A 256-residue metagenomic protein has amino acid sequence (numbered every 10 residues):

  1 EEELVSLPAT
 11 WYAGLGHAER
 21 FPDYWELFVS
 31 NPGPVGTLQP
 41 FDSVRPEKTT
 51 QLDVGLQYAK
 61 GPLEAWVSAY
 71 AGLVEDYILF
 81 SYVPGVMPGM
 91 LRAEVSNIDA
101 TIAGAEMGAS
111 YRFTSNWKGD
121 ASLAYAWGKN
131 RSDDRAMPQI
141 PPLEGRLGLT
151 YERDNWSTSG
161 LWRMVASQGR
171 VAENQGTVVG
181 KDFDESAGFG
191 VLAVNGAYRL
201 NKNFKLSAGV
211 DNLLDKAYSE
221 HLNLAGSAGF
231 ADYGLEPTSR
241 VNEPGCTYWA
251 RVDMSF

Functional and structural regions predicted by a protein language model:
E1-E2, V54-Y58, M107-Y111, A121 (+5 more regions): Residues on the lipid-exposed face of transmembrane beta-strands in outer-membrane beta-barrel proteins
L4-A9, T49, A59-L63, R112-N116 (+5 more regions): Outer-membrane beta-barrel channels and translocator barrels
T10-G16, R20-P22, R45-N97, T101-A103: Membrane-embedded beta-barrel scaffold of Gram-negative outer-membrane proteins
E19-R20, L73-E75, G119, M164-E173 (+1 more regions): C-terminal beta-signal and adjacent terminal beta-strands/loops of Gram-negative outer-membrane beta-barrel proteins
Y24-S30, T37-Q39, Y77-V86, A126 (+3 more regions): Outer-membrane beta-barrel translocator domains and adjoining extracellular loop/strand segments of Gram-negative
T37-D42, Q51, M90-S96, G104-E106 (+4 more regions): Extracellular loop and loop/strand-boundary signature of outer-membrane beta-barrel proteins
P40-D42, T50-V54, A65, A103-M107 (+4 more regions): Hydrophobic, lipid-facing positions within transmembrane beta-strands of outer-membrane proteins
E64-A65, A69-V74, G85, G89-E173 (+1 more regions): Gram-negative outer-membrane beta-barrel transporters
